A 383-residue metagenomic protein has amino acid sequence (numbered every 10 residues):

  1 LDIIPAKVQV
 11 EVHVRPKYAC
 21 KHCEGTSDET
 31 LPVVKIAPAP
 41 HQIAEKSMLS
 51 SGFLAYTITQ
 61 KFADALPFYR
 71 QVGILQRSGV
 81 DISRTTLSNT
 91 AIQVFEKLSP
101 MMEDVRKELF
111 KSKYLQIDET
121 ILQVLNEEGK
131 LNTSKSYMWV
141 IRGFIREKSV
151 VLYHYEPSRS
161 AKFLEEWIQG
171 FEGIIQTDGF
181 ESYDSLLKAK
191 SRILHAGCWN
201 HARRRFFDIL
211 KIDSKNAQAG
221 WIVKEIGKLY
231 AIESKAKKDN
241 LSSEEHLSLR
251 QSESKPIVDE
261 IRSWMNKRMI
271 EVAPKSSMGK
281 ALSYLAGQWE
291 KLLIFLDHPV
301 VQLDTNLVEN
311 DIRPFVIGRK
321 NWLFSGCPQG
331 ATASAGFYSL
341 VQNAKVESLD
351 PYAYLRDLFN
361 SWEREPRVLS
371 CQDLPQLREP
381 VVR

Functional and structural regions predicted by a protein language model:
L1-K21: Short, conserved DNA-binding cores of transcription-related domains
K17-A19, E24-R383: Catalytic center-proximal scaffold of phosphoryl-transfer enzymes
